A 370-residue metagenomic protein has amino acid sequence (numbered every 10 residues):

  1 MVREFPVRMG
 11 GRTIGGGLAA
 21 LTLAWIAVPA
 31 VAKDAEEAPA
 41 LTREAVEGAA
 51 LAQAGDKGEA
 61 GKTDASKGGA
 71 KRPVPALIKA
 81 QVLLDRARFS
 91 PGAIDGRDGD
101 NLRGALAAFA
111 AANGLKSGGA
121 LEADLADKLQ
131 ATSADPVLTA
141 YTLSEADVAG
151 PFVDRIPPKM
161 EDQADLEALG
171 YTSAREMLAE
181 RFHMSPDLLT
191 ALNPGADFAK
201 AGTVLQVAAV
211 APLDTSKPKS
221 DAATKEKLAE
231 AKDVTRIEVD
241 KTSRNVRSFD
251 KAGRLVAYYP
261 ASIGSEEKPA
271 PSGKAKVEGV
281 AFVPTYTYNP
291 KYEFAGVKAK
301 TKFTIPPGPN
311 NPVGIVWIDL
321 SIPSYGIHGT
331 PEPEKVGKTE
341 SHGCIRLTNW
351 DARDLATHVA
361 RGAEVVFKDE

Functional and structural regions predicted by a protein language model:
M1-G11: N-terminal secretory signal peptides that target proteins for export/translocation
A27-P29: N-terminal signal peptide c-region/cleavage motif recognized by signal peptidases
V31-A80, A111, K116, A134-A140 (+2 more regions): Compositionally biased, proline/threonine/alanine/serine-rich low-complexity intrinsically disordered stretches
A70-G104, D147-H183: Primarily a LysM-type cell-wall glycan-binding module
V82-F89, A107-L115, A126, Q130-A134 (+8 more regions): Sec-exported extracytoplasmic/periplasmic mature domains
D100-D147, T190-A223: Extracellular LysM carbohydrate-binding repeats and other cell-envelope/extracellular binding modules
S185, D197, A208-K274, G279-V280 (+1 more regions): Cell wall/extracellular polymer interaction/catalysis modules
A295-E370: Exported/periplasmic cell-wall-interacting domains
